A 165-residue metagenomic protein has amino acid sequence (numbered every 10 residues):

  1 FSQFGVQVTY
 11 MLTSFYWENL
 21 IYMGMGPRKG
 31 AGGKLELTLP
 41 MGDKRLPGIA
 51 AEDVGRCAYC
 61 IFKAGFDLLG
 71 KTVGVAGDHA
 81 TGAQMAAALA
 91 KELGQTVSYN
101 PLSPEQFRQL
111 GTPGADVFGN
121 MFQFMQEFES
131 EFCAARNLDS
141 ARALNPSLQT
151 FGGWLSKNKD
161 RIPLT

Functional and structural regions predicted by a protein language model:
F1-S98, F107-G114: Oxidoreductase cofactor-interface core, primarily capturing Rossmann-like NAD(P)-dependent enzymes
P101: Conserved residues in the N-terminal Rossmann fold of short-chain dehydrogenase/reductase
P104-T165: A hydrophobic C-terminal alpha-helical subdomain
